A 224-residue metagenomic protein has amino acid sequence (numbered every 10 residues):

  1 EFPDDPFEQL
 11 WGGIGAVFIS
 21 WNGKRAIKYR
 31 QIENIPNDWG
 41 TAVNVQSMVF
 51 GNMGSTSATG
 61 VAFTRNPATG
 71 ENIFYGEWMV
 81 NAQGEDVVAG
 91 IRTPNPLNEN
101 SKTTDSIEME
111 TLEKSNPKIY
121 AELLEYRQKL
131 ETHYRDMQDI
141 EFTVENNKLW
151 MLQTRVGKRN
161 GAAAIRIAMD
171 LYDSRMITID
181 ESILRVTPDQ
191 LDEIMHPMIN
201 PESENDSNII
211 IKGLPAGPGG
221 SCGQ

Functional and structural regions predicted by a protein language model:
E1, I73-Q153, R166-S203, S207-N208: Conserved catalytic alpha/beta cores of large enzymes that bind or transform nucleotide phosphates and polynucleotides
E1-T69, N81, R92-N98, K102-E122 (+3 more regions): Extended, highly charged
G157-A162: Short, charged/polar, Gly/Pro-enriched secondary-structure boundary elements
